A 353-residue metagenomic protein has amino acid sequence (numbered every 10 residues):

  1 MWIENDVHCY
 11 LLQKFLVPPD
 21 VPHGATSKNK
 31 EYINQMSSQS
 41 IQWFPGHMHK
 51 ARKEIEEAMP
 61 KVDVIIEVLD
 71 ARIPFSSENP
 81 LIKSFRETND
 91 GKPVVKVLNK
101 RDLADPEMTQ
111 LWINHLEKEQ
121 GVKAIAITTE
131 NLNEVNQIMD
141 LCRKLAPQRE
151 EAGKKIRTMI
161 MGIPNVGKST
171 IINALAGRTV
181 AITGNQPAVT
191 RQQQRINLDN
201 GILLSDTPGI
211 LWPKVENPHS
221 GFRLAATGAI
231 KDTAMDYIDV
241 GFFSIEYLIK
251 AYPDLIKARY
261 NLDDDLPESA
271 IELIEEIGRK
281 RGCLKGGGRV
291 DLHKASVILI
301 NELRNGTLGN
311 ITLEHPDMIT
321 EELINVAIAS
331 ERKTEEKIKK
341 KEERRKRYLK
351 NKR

Functional and structural regions predicted by a protein language model:
N5-D6, D20-H23: Acidic/polar hotspots within intrinsically disordered regions
N29-V64, R72-I73, E78, S84-V94 (+2 more regions): Helix-rich effector regions associated with P-loop NTPase G domains
E67, K96-L98, I160: Structural beta-sheet core signal
A104-M161: Canonical P-loop GTPase G-domain recognition
K155, R178, Q193: Short coil/loop residues immediately preceding or within conserved phosphate-binding loops of NTP-utilizing enzyme
T158-G177, T207: Glycine-rich phosphate-binding P-loop
